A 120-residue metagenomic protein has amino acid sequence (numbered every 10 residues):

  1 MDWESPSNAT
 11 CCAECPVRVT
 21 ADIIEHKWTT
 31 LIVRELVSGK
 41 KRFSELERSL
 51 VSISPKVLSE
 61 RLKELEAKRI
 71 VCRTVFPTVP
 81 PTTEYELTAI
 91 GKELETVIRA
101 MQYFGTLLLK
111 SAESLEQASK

Functional and structural regions predicted by a protein language model:
M1-C12, K120: N-terminal intrinsically disordered/low-complexity leader segments
C11-V57, E84, K92, L115: N-terminal helix-turn-helix DNA-binding core of bacterial DNA-binding proteins
V19, E93-S111: Short, solvent-exposed amphipathic helices
L58, L62-L65: Basic amphipathic alpha-helical segments that dock to polyanions
R69: Glycine-centered, phosphate/nucleic-acid-interacting loop/turn motifs that mediate DNA/RNA or nucleotide
C72-R73: Short beta-strand "wing" residues that participate in macromolecule-binding interfaces
P77-M101: Basic, amphipathic "hinge/linker" alpha-helix immediately C-terminal to the N-terminal HTH DNA-binding motif
S111-K120: Short, charged recognition helix plus adjacent turn of helix-turn-helix-like nucleic-acid-binding domains
